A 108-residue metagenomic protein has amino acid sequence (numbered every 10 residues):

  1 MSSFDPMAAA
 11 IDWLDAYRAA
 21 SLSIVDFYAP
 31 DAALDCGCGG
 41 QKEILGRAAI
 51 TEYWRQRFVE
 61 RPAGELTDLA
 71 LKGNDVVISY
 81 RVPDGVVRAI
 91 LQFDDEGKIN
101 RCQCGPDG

Functional and structural regions predicted by a protein language model:
M1-L22, D26: Short, low-complexity N-terminal intrinsically disordered segments enriched in polar/charged residues
F4-D5, P30, L34, L71: General secondary-structure edge motif
I11-D15, Y28-G40: Short, solvent-exposed secondary-structure junction/capping segments
L22-D26, P30, R47, T51: An amphipathic alpha-helix signature
D35, Q41, T51-G108: A beta-strand edge to alpha-helix "cap/lid" segment located at domain peripheries
